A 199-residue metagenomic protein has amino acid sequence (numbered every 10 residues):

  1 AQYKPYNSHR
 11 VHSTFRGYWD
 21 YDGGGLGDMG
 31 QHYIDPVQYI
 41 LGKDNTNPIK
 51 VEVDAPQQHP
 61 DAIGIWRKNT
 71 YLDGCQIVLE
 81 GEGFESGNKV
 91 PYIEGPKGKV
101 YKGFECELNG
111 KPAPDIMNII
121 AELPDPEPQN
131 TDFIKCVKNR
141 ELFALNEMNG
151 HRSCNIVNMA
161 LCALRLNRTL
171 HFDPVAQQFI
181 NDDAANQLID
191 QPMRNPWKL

Functional and structural regions predicted by a protein language model:
Q2-G74: Rossmann-like dinucleotide-binding domain that binds NAD(P)(H)
P5-H12, F104-E107, N130-F133: Short hydrophobic/aromatic-rich motifs at helix boundaries and adjacent loops
Y6, K43-V53, Q76-L79, V100-G103 (+2 more regions): Acidic/polar loop patches that form or flank catalytic/metal-binding clefts of enzymes that bind anionic ligands
F15-G17, M29, Y33, Y39 (+10 more regions): Tryptophan-centric aromatic hotspots in well-structured domains and transmembrane helices
R16-G27, E52-Q57, G81, I116-L123 (+1 more regions): Active-site rim elements
G24-G27, Q31-Q38, E127-T131, M148-N158: A structural signal for well-ordered alpha-helical segments within the folded catalytic domains of diverse enzymes
A55-D61, T70-P128: NAD(P)-dinucleotide binding in Rossmann-like oxidoreductases
K135-L199: C-terminal helix-rich "cap/oligomerization" subdomain common to oxidoreductases
